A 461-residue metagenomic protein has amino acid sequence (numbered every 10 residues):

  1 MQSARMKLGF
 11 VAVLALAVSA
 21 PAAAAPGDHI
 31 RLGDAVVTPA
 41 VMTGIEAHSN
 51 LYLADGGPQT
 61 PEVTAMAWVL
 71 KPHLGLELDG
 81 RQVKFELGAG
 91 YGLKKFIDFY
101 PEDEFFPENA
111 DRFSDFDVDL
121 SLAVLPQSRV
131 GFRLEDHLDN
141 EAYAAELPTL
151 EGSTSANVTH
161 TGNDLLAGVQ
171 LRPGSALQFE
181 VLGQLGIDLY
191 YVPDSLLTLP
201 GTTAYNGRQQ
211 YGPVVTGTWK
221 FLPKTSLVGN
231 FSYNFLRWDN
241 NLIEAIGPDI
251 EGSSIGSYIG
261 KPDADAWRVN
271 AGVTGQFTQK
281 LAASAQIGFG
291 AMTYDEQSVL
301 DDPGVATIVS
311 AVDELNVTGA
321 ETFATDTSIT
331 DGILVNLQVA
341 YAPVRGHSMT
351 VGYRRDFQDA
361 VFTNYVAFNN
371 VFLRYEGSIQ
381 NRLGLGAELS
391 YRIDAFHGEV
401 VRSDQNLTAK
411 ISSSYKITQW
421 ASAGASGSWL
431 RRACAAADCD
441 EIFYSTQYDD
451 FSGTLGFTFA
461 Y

Functional and structural regions predicted by a protein language model:
M1-F10: Bacterial N-terminal signal peptides that target proteins for export
Q2, A17, P26-G27: Exposed boundary/loop context
G9-S19: Bacterial N-terminal signal peptides
A24-Y461: Gram-negative and organellar
